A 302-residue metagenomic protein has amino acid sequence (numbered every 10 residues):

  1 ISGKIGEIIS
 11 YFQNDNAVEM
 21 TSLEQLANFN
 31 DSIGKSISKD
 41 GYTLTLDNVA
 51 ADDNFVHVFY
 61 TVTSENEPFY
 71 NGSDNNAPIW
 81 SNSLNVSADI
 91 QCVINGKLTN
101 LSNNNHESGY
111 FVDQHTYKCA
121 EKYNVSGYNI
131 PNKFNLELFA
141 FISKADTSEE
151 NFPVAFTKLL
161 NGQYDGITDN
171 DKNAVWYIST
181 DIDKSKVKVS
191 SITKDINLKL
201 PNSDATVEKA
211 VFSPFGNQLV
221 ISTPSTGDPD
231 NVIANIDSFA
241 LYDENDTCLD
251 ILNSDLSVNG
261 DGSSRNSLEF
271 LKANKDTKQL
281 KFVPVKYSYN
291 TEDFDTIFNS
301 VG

Functional and structural regions predicted by a protein language model:
I1-G302: Alpha-helical, hydrophobic structural elements that either
